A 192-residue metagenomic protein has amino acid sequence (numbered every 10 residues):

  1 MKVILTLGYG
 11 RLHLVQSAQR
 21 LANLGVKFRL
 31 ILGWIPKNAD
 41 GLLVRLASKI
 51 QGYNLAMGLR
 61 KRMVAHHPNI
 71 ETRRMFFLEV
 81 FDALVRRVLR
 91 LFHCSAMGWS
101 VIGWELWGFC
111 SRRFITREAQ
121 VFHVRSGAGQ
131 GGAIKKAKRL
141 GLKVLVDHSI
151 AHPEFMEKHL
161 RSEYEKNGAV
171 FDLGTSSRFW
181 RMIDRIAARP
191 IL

Functional and structural regions predicted by a protein language model:
M1-R11, I31-K37: Nucleotide-activated donor-dependent transferases that construct or modify glycoconjugates
V3, K27-F28, V144: Hydrophobic anchor at the start of a short beta-strand that flanks the dinucleotide cofactor-binding loop
H13-L24: Short amphipathic alpha-helix
R29-W34, V146-H148: Short internal beta-strands
L32-I102: A conserved catalytic-core segment of Leloir-type glycosyltransferases
L46-A47, M75-W99, L140-R181: Acceptor-binding helix/loop patch of EC 2.4 sugar-transfer enzymes, predominantly nucleotide-sugar-dependent
L106-A119, G129-L140, H152, G168-L192: Membrane-proximal helix-turn-helix segments that form the acceptor-binding/catalytic region of lipid-linked
R125-G129, H148: Short His-centered aromatic/hydrophobic patch
